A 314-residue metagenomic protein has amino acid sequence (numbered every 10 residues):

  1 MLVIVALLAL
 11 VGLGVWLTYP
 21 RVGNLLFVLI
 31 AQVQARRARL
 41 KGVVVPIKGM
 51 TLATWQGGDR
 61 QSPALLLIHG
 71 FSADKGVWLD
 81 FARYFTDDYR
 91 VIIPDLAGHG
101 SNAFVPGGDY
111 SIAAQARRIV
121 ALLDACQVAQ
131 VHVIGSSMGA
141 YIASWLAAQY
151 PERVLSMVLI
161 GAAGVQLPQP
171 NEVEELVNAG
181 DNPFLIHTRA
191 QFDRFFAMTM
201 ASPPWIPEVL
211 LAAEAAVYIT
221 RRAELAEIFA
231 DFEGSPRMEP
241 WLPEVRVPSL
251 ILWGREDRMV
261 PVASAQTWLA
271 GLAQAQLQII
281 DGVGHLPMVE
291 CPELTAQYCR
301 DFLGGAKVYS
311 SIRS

Functional and structural regions predicted by a protein language model:
M1-P63, D88-Y89, A129, G304-S314: Alpha/beta-hydrolase fold catalytic core
V22-L25, P168-E175, L185-E244: Conserved alpha/beta-hydrolase catalytic His-Asp/Glu region
I47, W55, I92-I134, Q297: Active-site loop/oxyanion-hole signature of alpha/beta-hydrolase fold enzymes
Q56-S101: Conserved HGGG/HGGXW glycine-rich cap/lid loop of the alpha/beta-hydrolase fold
G135, G139, A143: Gly/Ala-rich beta-loop-alpha elbow adjacent to hydrolase catalytic centers
S144-Q149, L155-H187: Flexible "cap/lid" loop of the alpha/beta hydrolase fold
V245, I251-W253, D257: Short beta-strand/loop motif that positions the catalytic acidic residue of the alpha/beta-hydrolase fold
A275-S314: Catalytic active-site module of serine/aspartate enzymes centered on a nucleophile-bearing elbow/loop
